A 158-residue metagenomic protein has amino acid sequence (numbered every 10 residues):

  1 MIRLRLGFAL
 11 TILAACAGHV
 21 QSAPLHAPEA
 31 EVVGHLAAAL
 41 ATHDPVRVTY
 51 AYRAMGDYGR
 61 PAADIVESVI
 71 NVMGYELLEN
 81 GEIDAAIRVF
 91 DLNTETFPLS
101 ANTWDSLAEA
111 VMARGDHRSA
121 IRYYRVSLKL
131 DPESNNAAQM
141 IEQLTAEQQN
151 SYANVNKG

Functional and structural regions predicted by a protein language model:
E67, I83, A101-N102, N135-N136: Helix-start (N-cap) detector for alpha-helical repeat units in TPR-like alpha-solenoids, especially tetratricopeptide
E79, A113, Q143-Q148: Register position in tetratricopeptide repeats
N93, V126-S127: Canonical positions in the second alpha-helix
